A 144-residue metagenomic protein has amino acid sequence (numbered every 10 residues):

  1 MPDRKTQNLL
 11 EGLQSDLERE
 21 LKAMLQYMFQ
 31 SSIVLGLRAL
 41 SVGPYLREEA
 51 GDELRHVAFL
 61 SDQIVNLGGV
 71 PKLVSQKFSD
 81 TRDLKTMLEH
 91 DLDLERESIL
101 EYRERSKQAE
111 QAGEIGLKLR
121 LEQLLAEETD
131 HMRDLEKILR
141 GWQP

Functional and structural regions predicted by a protein language model:
M1-P144: Iron-associated oxidoreductase/ferritin-like identity signal
